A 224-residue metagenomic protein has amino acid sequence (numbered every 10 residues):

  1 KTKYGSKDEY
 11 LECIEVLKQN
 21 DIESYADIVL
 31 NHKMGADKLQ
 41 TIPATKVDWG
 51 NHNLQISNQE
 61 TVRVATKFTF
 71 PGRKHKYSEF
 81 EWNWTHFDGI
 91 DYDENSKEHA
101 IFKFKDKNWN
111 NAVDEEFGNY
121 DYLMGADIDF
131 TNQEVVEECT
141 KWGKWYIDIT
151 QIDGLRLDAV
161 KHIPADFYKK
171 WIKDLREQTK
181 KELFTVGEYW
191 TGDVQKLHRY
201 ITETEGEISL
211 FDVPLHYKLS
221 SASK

Functional and structural regions predicted by a protein language model:
K1-G5, R73, I90, D121-V136 (+2 more regions): The substrate-binding groove and active-site-proximal loops of carbohydrate-active enzymes, especially glycoside
K1-K7, I22, W171: Aromatic-lined carbohydrate-binding/catalytic grooves of carbohydrate-active enzymes
I14, K18, H32, T41 (+3 more regions): Active-site-proximal helices and loops of the catalytic beta/alpha 8
V16-K33, K97, F104, V186: Glycine-rich, aromatic-flanked loop segments that form ligand/cofactor-binding clefts across common enzyme folds
G35-D37: Active-site-proximal N-terminal segment of extracellular/periplasmic enzymes that hydrolyze or transfer
I42-D121, S221-K224: Core domains of carbohydrate- and sulfate-ester-processing enzymes
N53, I101-I149, V160: Active-site-adjacent "subsite" loops/lids of carbohydrate-active enzymes
